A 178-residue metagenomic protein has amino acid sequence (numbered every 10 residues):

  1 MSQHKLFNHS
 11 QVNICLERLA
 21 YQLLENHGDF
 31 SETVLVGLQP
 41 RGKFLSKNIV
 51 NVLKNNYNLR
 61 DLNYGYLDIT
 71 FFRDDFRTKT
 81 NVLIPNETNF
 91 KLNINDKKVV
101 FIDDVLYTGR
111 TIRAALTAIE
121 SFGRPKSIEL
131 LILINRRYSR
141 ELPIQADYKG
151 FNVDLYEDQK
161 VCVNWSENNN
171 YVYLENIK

Functional and structural regions predicted by a protein language model:
M1-S31: Active-site-facing substrate-recognition patch
L6, L35, Y64-Y66, L130: Conserved beta-strand scaffold positions in the cores of enzyme catalytic domains, especially in NTP/NDP-utilizing
A20, N48-N56, A118: Alpha-helical structural signal in soluble globular domains
D29-Q39: Short glycine-rich phosphate-binding loop at a beta-alpha junction
L59-K98: Short, glycine/charge-rich flexible loops or terminal/linker lids adjacent to PRPP-binding catalytic cores
F90-E120: Internal catalytic-core helix/loop-beta-alpha segment that presents or stabilizes conserved functional determinants
T117-K178: PRPP-dependent phosphoribosyltransferase catalytic core
